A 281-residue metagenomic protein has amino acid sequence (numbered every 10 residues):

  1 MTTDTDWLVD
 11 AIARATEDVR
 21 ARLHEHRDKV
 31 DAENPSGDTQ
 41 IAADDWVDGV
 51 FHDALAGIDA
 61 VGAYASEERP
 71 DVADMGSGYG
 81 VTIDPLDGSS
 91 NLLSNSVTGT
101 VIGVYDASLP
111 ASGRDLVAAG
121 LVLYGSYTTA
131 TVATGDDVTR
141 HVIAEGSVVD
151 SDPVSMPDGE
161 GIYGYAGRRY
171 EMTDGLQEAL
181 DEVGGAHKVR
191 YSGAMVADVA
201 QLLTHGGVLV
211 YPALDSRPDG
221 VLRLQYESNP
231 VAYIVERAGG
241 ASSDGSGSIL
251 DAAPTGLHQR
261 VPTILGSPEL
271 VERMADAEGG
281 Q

Functional and structural regions predicted by a protein language model:
T2-L23, W46-Q281: IMPase-like, lithium-sensitive Mg2+-dependent phosphomonoesterase catalytic core
W7-A11, D28, N34: Alpha-helical coupling/stalk and coiled-coil linker elements that connect catalytic or binding modules and transmit
D28-V30, G37-L55: N-terminal, Lys/Arg-enriched amphipathic/low-complexity engagement segments that precede the first folded domain
N34-P35, D115: Short hydrophobic "helix-edge" motifs at membrane interfaces and signal-peptide entry regions
P35-I41, R217-G220: Conserved short loop/turn motifs at secondary-structure junctions
